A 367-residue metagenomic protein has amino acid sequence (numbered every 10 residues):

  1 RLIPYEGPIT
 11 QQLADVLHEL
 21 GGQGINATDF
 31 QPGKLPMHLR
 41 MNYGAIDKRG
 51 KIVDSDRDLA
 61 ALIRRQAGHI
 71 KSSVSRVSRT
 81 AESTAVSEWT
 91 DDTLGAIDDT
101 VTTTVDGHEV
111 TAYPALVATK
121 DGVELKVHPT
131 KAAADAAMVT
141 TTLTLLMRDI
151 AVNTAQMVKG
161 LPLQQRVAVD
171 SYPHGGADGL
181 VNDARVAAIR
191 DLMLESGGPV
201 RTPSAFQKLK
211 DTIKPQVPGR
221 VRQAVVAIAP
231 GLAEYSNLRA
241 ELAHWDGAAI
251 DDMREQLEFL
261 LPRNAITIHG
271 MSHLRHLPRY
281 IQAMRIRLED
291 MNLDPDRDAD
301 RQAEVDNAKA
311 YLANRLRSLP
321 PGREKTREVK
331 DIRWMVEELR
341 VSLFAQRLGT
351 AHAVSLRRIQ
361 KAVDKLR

Functional and structural regions predicted by a protein language model:
R1-R367: A positional "C-terminalness" feature that preferentially activates on distal terminal regions of long, nucleic
